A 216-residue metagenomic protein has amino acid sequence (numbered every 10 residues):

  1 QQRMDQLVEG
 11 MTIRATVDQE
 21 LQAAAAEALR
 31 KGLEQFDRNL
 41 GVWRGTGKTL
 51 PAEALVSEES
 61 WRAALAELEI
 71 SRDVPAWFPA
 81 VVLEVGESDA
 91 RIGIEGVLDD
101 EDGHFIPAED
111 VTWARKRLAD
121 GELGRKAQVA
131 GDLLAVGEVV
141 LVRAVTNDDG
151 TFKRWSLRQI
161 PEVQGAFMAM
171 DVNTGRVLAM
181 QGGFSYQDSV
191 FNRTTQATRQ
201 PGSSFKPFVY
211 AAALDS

Functional and structural regions predicted by a protein language model:
Q1-D215: Extended, non-catalytic substrate-recognition/exosite surfaces adjacent to catalytic cores, especially in enzymes
